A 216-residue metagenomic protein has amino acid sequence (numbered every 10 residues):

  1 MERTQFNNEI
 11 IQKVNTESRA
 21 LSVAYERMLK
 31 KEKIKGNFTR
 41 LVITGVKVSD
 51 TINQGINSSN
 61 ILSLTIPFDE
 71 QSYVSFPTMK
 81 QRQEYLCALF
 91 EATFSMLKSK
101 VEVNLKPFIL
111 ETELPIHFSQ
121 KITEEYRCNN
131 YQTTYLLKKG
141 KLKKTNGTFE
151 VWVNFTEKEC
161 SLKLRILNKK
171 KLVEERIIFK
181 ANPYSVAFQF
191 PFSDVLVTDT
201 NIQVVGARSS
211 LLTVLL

Functional and structural regions predicted by a protein language model:
M1-N104, S185-L216: Acidic, small-residue rich beta-repeat scaffolds with periodic aromatic anchors
R82-G140: Long amphipathic alpha-helical scaffold segments
N130-T145, P191-D199: Structural signature of eukaryotic scaffold interfaces centered on beta-propeller domains
G147-V151, Q203: Structural core positions within WD40/WD-like beta-propeller blades
V153-F155: Short, low-complexity Ser/Thr-rich regulatory SLiMs
E157-R165, S210-L215: Structural motif
N168-L172: Solvent-exposed strand-loop boundary residues in beta-sheet-rich modules
E175-Y184: Solvent-exposed serine/threonine-rich low-complexity stretches and specific carbohydrate-binding patches
